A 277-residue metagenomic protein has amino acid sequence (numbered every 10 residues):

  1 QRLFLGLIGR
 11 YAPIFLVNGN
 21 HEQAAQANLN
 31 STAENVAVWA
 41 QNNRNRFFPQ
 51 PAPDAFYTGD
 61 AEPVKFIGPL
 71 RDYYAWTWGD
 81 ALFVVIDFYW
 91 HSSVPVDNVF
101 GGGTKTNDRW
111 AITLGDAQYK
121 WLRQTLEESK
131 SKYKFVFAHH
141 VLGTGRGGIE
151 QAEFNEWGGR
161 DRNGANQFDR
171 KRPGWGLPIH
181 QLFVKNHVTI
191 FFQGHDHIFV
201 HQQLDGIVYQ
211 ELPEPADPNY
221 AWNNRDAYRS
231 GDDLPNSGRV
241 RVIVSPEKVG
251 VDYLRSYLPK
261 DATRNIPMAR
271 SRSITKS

Functional and structural regions predicted by a protein language model:
Q1-K130, I149-R170, H187, V200-S230 (+1 more regions): Extended active-site neighborhood of metal-dependent phosphoesterases/phosphodiesterases
G9, P173-K185: Active-site neighborhood of glycoside hydrolase catalytic domains
G19-N20, H139, G194-H195: Active-site glycine-centered loops adjacent to acidic/histidine catalytic or metal-binding residues that shape
F83-V85, F135-F137, F192: Structural motif
E127-E128, H139, N186, F191 (+4 more regions): Extracytoplasmic low-complexity repetitive segments enriched in small/polar residues
S129-G147: Short acidic, glycine-rich surface-loop motifs adjacent to enzyme active sites
D232-S277: A short C-terminal boundary segment appended to hydrolase-like catalytic domains
